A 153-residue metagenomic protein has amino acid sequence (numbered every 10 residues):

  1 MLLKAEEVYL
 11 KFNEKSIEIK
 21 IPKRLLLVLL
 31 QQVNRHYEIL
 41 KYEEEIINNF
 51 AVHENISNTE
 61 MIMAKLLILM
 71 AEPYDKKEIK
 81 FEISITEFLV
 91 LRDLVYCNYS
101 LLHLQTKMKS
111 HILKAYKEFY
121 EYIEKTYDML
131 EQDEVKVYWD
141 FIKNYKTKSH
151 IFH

Functional and structural regions predicted by a protein language model:
M1-H153: Positively charged, low-complexity terminal tracts and the immediately adjacent first secondary-structure elements
